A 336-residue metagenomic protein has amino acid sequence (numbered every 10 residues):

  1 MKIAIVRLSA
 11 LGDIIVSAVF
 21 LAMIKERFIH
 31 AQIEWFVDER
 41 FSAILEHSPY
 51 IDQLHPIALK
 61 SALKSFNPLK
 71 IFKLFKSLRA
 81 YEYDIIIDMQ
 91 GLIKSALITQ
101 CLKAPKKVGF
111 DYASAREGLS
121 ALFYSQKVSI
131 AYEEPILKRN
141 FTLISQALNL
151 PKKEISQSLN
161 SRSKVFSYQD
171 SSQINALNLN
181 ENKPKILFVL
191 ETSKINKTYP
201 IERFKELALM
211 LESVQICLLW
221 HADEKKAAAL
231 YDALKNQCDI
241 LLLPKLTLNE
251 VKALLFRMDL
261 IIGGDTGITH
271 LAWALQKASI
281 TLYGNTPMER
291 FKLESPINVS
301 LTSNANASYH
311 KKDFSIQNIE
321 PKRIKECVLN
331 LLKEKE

Functional and structural regions predicted by a protein language model:
M1-E336: Catalytic machinery of carbohydrate-active enzymes, primarily nucleotide-sugar-dependent glycosyltransferases
